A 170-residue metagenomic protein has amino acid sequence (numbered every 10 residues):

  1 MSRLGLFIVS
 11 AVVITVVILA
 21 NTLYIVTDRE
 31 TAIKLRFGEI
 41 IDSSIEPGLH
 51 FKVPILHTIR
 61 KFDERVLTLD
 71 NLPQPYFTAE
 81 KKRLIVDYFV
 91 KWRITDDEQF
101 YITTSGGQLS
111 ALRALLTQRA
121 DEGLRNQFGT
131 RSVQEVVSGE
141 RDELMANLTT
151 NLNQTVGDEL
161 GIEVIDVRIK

Functional and structural regions predicted by a protein language model:
S2, I45-E46, F51, T103 (+3 more regions): A generic "cationic amphipathic patch" detector
S2-L23: Single-pass alpha-helical transmembrane signal-anchor segments
L4, K61, L148-L152: Short alpha-helix boundary/capping motifs
V12-V13, L19, T68-D70, N151: Short leucine-rich amphipathic alpha-helices used at interfaces
A20-G129: Hydrophobic membrane-anchoring helix/hairpin
T78-E80, V86, W92, L112-K170: Amphipathic, coiled-coil-like alpha-helical scaffolding segments used for oligomerization/assembly
